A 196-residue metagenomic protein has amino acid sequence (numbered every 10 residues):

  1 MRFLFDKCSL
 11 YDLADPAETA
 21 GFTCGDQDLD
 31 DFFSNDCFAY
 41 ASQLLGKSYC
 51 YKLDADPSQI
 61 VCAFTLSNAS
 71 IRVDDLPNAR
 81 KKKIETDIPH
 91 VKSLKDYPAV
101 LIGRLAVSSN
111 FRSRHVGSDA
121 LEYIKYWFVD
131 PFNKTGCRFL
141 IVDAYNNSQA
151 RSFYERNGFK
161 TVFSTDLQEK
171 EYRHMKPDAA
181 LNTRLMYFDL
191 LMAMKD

Functional and structural regions predicted by a protein language model:
R2-Q43, S48-C50: Short amphipathic alpha-helix that is part of the acyltransferase structural core
L44-T65, N78-R80: Conserved beta-hairpin
S48-L53, F64, L101-I102, F139-A144: Extended hydrophobic secondary-structure segments that form protein cores and membrane-embedded regions
T65-R104, K170-R173: Conserved acyl-donor/pantetheine-binding loop and adjacent beta-alpha core of acyl/acetyltransferases and related
G103-R114: A short, internal acetyl-CoA/4′-phosphopantetheine-binding micro-motif in the GNAT/acyltransferase core
S113-F128: Conserved acetyl-CoA-binding loop-helix of GNAT-fold acetyltransferases
T135, A144-S164: Conserved active-site alpha-helix within GNAT-family acetyltransferase domains
A144-N147, L167-D196: C-terminal "cap" of GNAT-fold acetyltransferases
